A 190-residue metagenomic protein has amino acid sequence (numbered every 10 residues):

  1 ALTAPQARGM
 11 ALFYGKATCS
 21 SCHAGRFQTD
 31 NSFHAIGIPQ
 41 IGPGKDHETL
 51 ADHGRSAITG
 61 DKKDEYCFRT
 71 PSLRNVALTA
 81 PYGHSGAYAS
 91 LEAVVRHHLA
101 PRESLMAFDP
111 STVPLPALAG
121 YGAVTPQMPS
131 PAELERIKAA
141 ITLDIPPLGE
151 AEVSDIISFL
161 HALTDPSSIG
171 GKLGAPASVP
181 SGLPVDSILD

Functional and structural regions predicted by a protein language model:
A1-D190: Periplasmic c-type cytochrome electron-transfer domains
